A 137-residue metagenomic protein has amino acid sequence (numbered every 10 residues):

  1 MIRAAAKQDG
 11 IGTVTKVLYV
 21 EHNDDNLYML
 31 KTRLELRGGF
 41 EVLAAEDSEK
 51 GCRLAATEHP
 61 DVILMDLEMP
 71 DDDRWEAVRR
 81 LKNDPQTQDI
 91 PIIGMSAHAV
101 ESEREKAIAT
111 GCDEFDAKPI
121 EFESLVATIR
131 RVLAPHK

Functional and structural regions predicted by a protein language model:
D24-L43: Two-component/phosphorelay signaling modules centered on CheY-like receiver
D25, D47-K50, D73-R79: Acidic catalytic/metal-coordinating carboxylates
K31, E76, A99-D116, A127: Alpha4 helix (beta4-alpha4-beta5 surface) of REC/receiver domains from two-component response regulators
R53, W75-Q88: Short amphipathic alpha-helix used as the core "switch/output" element in two-component signaling
E58-M69: Active-site beta3 strand of CheY-like receiver
P70, Q88, V100: The feature encodes the CheY-like receiver
I120-I129: C-terminal output helix
